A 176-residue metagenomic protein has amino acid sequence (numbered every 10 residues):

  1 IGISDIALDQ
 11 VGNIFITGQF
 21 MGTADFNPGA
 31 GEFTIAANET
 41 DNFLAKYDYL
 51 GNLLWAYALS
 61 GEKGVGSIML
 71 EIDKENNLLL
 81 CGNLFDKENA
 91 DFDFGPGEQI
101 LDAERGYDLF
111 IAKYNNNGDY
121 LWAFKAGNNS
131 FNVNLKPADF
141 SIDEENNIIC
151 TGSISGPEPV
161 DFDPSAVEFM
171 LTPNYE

Functional and structural regions predicted by a protein language model:
I1-E176: A sequence-level/structural motif corresponding to short, flexible coil/turn segments enriched in small polar residues
